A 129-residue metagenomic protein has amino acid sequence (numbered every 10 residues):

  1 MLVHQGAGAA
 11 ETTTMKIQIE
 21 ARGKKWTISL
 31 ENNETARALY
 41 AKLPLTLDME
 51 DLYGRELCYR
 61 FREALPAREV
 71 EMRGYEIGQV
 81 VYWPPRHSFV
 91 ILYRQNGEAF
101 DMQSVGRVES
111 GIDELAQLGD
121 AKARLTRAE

Functional and structural regions predicted by a protein language model:
G6-G8: Cleavable N-terminal signal peptides
E11-R60: N-terminal secretory signal peptides
Q18, G106-E129: Well-ordered alpha/beta subsegment
L65-E69: Short alpha-helix capping/helix-loop boundary micro-motifs
G78-Q79: Loop/turn positions that initiate beta-strands
P84-V108: Beta-strand-rich cores of mature extracytoplasmic or soluble domains
